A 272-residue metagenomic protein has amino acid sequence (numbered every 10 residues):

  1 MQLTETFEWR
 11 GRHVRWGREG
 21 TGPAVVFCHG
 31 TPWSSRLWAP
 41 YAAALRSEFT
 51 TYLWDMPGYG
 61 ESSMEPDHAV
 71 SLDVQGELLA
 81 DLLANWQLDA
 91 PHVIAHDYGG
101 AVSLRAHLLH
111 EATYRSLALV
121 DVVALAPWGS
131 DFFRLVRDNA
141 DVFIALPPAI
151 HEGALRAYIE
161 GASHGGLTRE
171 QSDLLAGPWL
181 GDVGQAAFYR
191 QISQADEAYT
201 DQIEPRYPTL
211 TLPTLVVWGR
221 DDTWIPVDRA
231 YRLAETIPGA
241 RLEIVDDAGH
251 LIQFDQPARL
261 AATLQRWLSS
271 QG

Functional and structural regions predicted by a protein language model:
R18-E61: Conserved HGGG/HGGXW glycine-rich cap/lid loop of the alpha/beta-hydrolase fold
L53-A95, A262: Active-site loop/oxyanion-hole signature of alpha/beta-hydrolase fold enzymes
A95, G99, S103: Gly/Ala-rich beta-loop-alpha elbow adjacent to hydrolase catalytic centers
L108, Y114-L146: Flexible "cap/lid" loop of the alpha/beta hydrolase fold
W128-S130, P148-P208: Conserved alpha/beta-hydrolase catalytic His-Asp/Glu region
L210, V216-W218: Short beta-strand/loop motif that positions the catalytic acidic residue of the alpha/beta-hydrolase fold
D221-I225: Acidic catalytic loop of the alpha/beta-hydrolase fold
A240-G272: Catalytic active-site module of serine/aspartate enzymes centered on a nucleophile-bearing elbow/loop
